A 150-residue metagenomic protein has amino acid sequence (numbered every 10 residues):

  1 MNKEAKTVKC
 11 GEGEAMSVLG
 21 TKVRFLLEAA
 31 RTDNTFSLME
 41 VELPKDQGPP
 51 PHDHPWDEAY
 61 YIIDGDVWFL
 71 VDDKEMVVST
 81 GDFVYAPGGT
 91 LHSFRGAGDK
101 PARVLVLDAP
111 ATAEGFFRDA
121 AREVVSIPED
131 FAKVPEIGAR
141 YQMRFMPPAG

Functional and structural regions predicted by a protein language model:
M1-F36, R122-G150: A short, N-terminal "cap"/entry segment at the start of jelly-roll beta-barrel domains of the cupin/DSBH fold
K9, D66, D73-L91: Short acidic-glycine-tyrosine-enriched beta hairpin
K22, Q47, P55, K74 (+3 more regions): A generic "binding-loop/recognition-motif" signal
V23-F25, M39-D53: Conserved short histidine dyad/triad with adjacent acidic residue
T32, W68, G88-E114: Ligand-binding loop in jelly-roll beta-barrel domains
Y60: Structured binding elements
K100-E136: A contiguous, mid-protein "functional segment" used to position or interact with cofactors/ions or partner subunits
